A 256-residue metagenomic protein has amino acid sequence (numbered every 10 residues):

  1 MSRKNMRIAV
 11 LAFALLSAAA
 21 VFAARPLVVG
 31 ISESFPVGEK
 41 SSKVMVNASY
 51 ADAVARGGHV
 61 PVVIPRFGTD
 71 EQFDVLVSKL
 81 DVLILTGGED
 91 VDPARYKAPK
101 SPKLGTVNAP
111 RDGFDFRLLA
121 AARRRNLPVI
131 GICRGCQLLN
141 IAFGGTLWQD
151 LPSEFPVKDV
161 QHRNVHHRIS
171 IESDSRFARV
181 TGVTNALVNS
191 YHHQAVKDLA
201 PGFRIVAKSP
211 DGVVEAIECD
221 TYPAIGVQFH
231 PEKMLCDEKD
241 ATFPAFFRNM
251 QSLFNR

Functional and structural regions predicted by a protein language model:
S2-V10, L16-I132, N140-I141, W148 (+7 more regions): N-terminal beta1-alpha1 cap of cysteine-dependent amidohydrolase-like domains
C136: Catalytic nucleophile loop
A207: Conserved catalytic core of two-component histidine kinases
H230: Surface-exposed interaction regions that form or flank ligand-binding interfaces
